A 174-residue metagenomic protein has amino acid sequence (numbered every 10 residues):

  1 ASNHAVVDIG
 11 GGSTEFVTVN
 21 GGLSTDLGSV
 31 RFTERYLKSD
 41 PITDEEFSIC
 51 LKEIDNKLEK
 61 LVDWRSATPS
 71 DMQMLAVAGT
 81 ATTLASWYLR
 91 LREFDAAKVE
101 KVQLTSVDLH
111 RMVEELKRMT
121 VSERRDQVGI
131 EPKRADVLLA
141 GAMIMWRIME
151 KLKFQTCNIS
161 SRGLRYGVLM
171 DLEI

Functional and structural regions predicted by a protein language model:
A1-N3, T18-I174: Helical "lid/coupling" subdomains associated with nucleotide-phosphate turnover
D8: Conserved catalytic-loop position in the HRD/HxD motif
G11-E15: Acidic, divalent-metal-coordinating active-site segment for phosphoryl/phosphodiester hydrolysis, typified by short
